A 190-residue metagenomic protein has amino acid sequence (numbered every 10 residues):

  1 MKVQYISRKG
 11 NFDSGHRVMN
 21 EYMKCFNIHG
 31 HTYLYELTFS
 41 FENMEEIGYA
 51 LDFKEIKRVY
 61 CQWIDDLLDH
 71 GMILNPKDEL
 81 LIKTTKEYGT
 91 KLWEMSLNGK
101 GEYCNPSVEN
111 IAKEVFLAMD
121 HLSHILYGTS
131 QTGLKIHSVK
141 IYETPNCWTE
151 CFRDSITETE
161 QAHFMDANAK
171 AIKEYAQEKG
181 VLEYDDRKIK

Functional and structural regions predicted by a protein language model:
M1-K190: Charge-rich, low-complexity N-terminal segments
